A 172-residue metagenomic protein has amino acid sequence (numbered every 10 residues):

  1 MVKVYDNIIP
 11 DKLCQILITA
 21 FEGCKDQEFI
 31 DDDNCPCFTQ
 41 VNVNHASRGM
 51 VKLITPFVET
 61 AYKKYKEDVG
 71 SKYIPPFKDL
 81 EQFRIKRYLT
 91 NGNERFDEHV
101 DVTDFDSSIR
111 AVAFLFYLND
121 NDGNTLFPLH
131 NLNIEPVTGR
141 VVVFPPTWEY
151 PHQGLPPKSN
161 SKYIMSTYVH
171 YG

Functional and structural regions predicted by a protein language model:
M1-Q82: Non-heme Fe(II)/2-oxoglutarate
T55, E59-G172: Catalytic core of non-heme Fe(II) oxygenases with the double-stranded beta-helix
